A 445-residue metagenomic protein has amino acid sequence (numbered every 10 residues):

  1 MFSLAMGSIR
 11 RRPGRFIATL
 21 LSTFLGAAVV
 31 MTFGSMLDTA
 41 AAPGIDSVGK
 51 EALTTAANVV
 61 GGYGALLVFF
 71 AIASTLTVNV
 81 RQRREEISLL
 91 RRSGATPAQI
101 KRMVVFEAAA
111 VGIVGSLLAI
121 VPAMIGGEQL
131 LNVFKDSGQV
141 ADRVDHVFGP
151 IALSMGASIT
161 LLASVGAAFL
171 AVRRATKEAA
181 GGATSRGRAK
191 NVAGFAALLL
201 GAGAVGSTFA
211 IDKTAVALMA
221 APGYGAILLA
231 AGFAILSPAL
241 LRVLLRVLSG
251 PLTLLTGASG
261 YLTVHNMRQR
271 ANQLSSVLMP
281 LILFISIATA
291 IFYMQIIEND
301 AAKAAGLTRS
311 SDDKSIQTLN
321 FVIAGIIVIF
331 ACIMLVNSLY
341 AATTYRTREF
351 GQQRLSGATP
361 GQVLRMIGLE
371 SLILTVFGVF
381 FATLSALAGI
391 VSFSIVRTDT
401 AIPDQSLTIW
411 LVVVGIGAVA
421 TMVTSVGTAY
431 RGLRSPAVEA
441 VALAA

Functional and structural regions predicted by a protein language model:
F2, M6, R11-S35, A52 (+3 more regions): Alpha-helical transmembrane segments, especially those used as permease/efflux helices and single-pass anchors
S3, T176-R188, L433-A445: Short cytosolic juxtamembrane segments of multi-pass membrane proteins
G7-R11, Q82-R92, R246-T253, Y261-Q269 (+3 more regions): Short amphipathic alpha-helical coupling elements at transmembrane boundaries
G14-A40, E51-E85, A109-L118, P122 (+8 more regions): Hydrophobic alpha-helical transmembrane segments of multi-pass inner-membrane transport and secretion
A28-T39, L76, A110-G138, A152-R174 (+3 more regions): Small-residue-rich transmembrane alpha-helices
T32, M36-G49, T256, Q295-I316: A cross-kingdom feature of multi-pass membrane systems that activates on extracytoplasmic/periplasmic
V48-L66, S137-G166, G187-L199, S310-V322 (+3 more regions): Conserved transmembrane alpha-helices of multi-pass membrane proteins, especially helix-helix packing segments enriched
